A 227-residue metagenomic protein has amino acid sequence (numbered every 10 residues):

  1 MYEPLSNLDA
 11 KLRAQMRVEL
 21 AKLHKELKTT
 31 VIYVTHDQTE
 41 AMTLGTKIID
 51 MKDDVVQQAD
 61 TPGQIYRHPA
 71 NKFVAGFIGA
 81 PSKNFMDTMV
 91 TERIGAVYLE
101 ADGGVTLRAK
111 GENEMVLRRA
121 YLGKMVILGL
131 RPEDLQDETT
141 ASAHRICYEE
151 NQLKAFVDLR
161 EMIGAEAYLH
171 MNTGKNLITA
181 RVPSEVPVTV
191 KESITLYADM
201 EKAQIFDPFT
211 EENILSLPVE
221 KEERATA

Functional and structural regions predicted by a protein language model:
M1-F77: ABC ATPase nucleotide-binding domains
L44, T173-G174: Short, structured coil segments at secondary-structure junctions
Q58-A59, R160, S216: Residue-level detector of high-confidence beta-strand sites
H68-R93, G129, A227: C-terminal boundary and immediately downstream tail of ABC-type ATPase nucleotide-binding domains
S82-I94, E149-R160: Structural detector for short beta-strands of small beta-barrel domains
R93-A96, R160-E166, P208: Short, conserved beta-turn/loop elements at beta-strand boundaries and strand-helix junctions
A96-Y98, G103-F156, L177, P187-A227: Glycine/charge-rich catalytic "coupling/switch" loops of P-loop NTPases
